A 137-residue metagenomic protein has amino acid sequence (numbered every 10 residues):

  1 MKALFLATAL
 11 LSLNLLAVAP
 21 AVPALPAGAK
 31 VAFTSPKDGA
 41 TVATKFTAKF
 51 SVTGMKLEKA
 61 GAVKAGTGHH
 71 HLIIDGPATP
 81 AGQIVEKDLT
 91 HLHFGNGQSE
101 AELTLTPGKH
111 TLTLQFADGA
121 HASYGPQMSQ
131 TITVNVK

Functional and structural regions predicted by a protein language model:
M1-L4: Positively charged n-region of N-terminal signal peptides that target proteins for export
A7-N14: Bacterial N-terminal signal peptides
A21-A43: Short, compositionally biased P/S/T/A/G/V-rich stretches that sit at domain boundaries
A24, G39, K45-T53, L57 (+1 more regions): Long, low-complexity serine/threonine/glycine- and acidic-rich segments characteristic of extracellular
